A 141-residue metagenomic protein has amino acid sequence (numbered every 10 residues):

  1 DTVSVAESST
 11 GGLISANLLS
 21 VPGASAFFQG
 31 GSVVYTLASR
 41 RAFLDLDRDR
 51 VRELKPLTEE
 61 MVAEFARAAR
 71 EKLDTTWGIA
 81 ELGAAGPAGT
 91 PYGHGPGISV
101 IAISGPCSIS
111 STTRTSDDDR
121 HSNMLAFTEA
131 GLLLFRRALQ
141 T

Functional and structural regions predicted by a protein language model:
D1-T141: Short alpha-helical segments enriched in small residues
